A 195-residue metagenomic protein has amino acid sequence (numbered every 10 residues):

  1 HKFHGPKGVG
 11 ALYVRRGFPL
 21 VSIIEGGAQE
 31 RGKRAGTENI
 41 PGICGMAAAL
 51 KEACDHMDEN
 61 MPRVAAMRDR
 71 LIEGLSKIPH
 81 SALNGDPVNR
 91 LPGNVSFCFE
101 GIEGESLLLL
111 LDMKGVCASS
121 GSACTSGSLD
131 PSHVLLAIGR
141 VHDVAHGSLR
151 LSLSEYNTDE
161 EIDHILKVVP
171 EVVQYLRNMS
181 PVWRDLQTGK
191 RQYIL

Functional and structural regions predicted by a protein language model:
H1-A48: Active-site PLP attachment segment
F3-P6, Y13, S22-I23, T37 (+4 more regions): Solvent-exposed alpha-helices and their adjacent loops that cap or buttress functional pockets in soluble metabolic
P6, I40-I43, L50, R68 (+6 more regions): A general structural signal for well-ordered alpha-helical segments in protein cores
A47-D55: Short glycine/serine- and small hydrophobic-enriched flexible loop segments
C54-L107: Conserved PLP-dependent catalytic core of the aminotransferase class-I/II
V95-R150: Conserved C-terminal alpha-helix-loop-beta "cap" of PLP-dependent enzymes that closes/shapes the active-site mouth
S126, D130-L195: PLP-dependent enzyme catalytic core of the Aspartate aminotransferase-like
